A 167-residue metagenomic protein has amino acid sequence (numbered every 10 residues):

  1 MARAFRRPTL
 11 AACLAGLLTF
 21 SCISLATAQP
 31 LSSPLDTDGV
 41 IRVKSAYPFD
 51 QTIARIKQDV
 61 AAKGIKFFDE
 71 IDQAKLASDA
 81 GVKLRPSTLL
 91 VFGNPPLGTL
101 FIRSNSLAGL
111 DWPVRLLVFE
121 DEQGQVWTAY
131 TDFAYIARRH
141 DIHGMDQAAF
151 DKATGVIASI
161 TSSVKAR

Functional and structural regions predicted by a protein language model:
M1-C13: Bacterial N-terminal signal peptides that target proteins for export
A11-S24: Bacterial N-terminal signal peptides
A26-G64: Terminal, regulation- and interaction-focused segments at domain boundaries
S45-I53, E70, H143-F150: Solvent-exposed, acidic/flexible segments
D50-I53, K57, A74, T154-A158: Extracytoplasmic/secreted envelope proteins and their assembly/folding machinery, especially bacterial periplasmic
K57, A61-V114, V118: Compact, glycine-rich, soluble single-domain proteins
R115-H143: Beta-strand/loop substructures that line and gate deep hydrophobic ligand-binding cavities in soluble
F133-R167: C-terminal partner/receptor-binding element of secreted or periplasmic proteins
